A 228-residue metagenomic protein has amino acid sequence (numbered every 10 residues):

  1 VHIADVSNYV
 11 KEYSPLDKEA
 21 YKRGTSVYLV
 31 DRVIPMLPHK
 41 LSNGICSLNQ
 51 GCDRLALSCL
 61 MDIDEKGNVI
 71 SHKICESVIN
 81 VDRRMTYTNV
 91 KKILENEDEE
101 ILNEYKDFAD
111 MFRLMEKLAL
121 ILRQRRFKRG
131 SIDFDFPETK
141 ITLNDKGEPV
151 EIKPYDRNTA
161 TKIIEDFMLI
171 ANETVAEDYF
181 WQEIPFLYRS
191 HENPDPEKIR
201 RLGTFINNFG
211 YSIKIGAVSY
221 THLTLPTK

Functional and structural regions predicted by a protein language model:
V1-L223: Electropositive polyanion-binding surfaces
T224-K228: A short, hydrophobic C-terminal helix/tail in secreted or cell-surface proteins
